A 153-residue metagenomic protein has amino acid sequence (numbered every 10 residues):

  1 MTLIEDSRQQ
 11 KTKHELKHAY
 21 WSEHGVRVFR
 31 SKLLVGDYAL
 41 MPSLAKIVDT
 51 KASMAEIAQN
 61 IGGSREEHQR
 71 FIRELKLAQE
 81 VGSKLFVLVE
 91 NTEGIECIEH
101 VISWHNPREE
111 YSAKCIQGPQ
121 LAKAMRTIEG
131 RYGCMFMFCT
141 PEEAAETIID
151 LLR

Functional and structural regions predicted by a protein language model:
M1-S43, I57-R153: Non-catalytic C-terminal interaction segments of nucleic acid-processing enzymes
K46-A52: Conserved catalytic cores of phosphodiester-cleaving nucleases, focusing on short active-site segments
